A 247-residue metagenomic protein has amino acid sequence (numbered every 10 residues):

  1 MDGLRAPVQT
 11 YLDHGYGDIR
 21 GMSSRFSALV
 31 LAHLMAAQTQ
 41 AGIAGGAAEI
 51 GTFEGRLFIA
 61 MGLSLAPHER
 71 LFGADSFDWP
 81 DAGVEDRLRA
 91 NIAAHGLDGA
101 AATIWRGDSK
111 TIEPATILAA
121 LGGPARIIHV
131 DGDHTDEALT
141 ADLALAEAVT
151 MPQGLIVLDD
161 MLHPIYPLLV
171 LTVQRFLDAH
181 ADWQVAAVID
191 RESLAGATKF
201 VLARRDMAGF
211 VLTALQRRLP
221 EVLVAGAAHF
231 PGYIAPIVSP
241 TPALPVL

Functional and structural regions predicted by a protein language model:
D2-G21, A36-L247: S-adenosylmethionine/decaboxylated-SAM
D18-L31: Conserved SAM-binding loop and adjacent beta-strand
